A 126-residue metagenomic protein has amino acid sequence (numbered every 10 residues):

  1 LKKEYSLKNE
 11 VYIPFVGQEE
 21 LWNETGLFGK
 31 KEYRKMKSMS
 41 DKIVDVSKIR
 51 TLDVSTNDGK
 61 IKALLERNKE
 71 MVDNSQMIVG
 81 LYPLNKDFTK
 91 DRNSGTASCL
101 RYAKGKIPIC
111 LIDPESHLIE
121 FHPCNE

Functional and structural regions predicted by a protein language model:
L1-N125: Acidic/glycine-enriched connector segments
